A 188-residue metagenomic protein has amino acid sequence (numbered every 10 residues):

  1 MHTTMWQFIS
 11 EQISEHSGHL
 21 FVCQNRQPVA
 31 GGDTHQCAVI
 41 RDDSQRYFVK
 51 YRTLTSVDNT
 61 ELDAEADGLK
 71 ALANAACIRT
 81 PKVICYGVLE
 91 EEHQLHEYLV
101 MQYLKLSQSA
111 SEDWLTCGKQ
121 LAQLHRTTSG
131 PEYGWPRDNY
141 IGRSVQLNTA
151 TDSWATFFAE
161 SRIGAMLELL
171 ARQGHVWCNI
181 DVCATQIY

Functional and structural regions predicted by a protein language model:
H2-W6, T60: N-terminal membrane-targeting/signal-anchor signature
M5-S17, V88-E91, S129-Y188: An alpha-helical support segment within catalytic cores of ATP-dependent transferases
F8, F21, A64-D67, Q186: Short, conserved clusters of charged catalytic residues that mark active-site and nucleotide-handling motifs
S17-H19, A76: Extracytoplasmic/secreted proteins and extracellular or luminal domains
L20-Q27: Conserved N-terminal boundary motif of the eukaryotic protein kinase catalytic domain
P28-T156: ATP-binding pocket architecture of kinase catalytic cores
